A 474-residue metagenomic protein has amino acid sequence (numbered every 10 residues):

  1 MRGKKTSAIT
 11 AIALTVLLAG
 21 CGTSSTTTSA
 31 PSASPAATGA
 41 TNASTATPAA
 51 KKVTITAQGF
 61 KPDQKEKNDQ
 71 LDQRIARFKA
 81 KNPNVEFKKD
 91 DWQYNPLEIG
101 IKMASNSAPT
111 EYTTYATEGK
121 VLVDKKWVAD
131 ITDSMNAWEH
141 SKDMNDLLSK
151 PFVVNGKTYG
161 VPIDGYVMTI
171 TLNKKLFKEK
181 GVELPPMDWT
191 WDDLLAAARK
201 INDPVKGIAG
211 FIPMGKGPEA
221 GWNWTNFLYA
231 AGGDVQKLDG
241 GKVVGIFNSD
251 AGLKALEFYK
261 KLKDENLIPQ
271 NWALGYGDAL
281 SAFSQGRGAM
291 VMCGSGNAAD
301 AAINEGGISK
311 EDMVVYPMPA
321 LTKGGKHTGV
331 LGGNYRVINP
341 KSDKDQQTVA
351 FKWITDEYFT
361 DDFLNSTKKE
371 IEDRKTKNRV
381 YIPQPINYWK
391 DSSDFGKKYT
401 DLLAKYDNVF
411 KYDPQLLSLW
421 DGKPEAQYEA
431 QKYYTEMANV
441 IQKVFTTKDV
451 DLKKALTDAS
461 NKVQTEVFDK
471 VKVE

Functional and structural regions predicted by a protein language model:
T6-L14, C21-W127, N136-K142, L184 (+5 more regions): Conserved N-terminal structural module of periplasmic/extracytoplasmic solute-binding proteins
G39, A116-T169, N223, F227-A230 (+1 more regions): Hinge/lid segment of periplasmic solute-binding proteins
D90-I99, W189-L195, N271-Q285: Short helix-initiation/N-cap motifs at beta->coil->alpha
I101-K102, T110, H140-L176, A209 (+2 more regions): A structural signal for short loop-to-beta-strand junctions that line the ligand-binding cleft of periplasmic/secreted
M103-T114, W127-A129, V205-I208, Q285-G294 (+1 more regions): Alpha-to-beta junction loops
N155-I163, M168, D193-V244, G288: Extracytoplasmic/periplasmic solute-binding protein
A197-A198, G241-W272, V314, M318: Glycine-centered hinge/linker elements that transmit conformational signals in sensory and ligand-binding systems
A301-I308, G324-V330, R336-T435: C-terminal lobe and pocket-closing loops of periplasmic/extracytoplasmic Venus-flytrap solute-binding proteins
